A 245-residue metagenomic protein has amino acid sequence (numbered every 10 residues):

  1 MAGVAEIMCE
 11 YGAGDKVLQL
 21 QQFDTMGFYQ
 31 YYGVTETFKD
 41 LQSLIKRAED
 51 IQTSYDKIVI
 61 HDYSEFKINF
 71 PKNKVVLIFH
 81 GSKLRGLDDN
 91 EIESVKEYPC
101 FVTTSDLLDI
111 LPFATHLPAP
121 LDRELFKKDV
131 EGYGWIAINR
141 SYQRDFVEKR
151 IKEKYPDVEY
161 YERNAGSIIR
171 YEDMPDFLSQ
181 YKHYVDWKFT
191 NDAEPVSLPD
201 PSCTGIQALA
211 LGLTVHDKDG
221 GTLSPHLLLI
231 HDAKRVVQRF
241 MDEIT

Functional and structural regions predicted by a protein language model:
M1-K72, D157, H216-K234, R239: N-terminal pre-catalytic "stem/leader" segment of glycosyltransferase-like enzymes
A48-E49, G81-F101, S179: Membrane-proximal helix-turn-helix segments that form the acceptor-binding/catalytic region of lipid-linked
S64-K67, V76-N90, D106: A short, histidine- and acid-enriched strand-loop-helix "catalytic/donor-clamping" loop that lines the nucleotide-sugar
E97-K127: Donor nucleotide-sugar binding/catalytic pocket of nucleotide-sugar-dependent glycosyltransferases
A119-M174: Conserved catalytic-core segment of nucleotide-activated headgroup transferases in glycan assembly
Y171, D176-Y181, W187: Short alpha-helical donor nucleotide-sugar binding micro-motif in glycosyltransferases
S179-Y181, T204-T214: Conserved donor-binding/catalytic loop of nucleotide-activated donor transferases
D186-I206, K218-G220: Nucleotide-sugar-dependent
